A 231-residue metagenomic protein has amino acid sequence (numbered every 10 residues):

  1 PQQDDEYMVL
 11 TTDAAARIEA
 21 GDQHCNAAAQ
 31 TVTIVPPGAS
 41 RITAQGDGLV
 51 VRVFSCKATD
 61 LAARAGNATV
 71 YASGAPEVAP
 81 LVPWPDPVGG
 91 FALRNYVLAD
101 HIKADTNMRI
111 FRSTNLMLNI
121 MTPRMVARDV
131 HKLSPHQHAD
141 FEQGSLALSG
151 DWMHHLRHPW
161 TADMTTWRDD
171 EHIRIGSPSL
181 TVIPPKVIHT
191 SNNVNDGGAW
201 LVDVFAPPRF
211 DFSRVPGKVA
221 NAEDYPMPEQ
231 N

Functional and structural regions predicted by a protein language model:
P1-D22, H138-M164, D169-D170: Glycine- and acidic-residue-biased ligand/ion/polar-headgroup-sensing regions
P1-V9, C25, T31-T33, A39-G48 (+3 more regions): Short, low-complexity cationic-aromatic patches
N26-G46, F54-C56, I173-N195, V202-A206: Conserved metal-binding segment of the jelly-roll/cupin
D47-Y71, D196-V215: A short hydrophobic beta-strand segment most commonly corresponding to one strand of the jelly-roll/cupin
T59, L148, L156-H158, P184-P185 (+1 more regions): Active-site proximal loops enriched in glycine and acidic residues that flank catalytic Cys/His/Asp and coordinate
A63-K132, P228-N231: A short, N-terminal "cap"/entry segment at the start of jelly-roll beta-barrel domains of the cupin/DSBH fold
S113-L116, R128-V130, Q137-F141, A147-S149: Short gly/pro-enriched beta-turn/loop segments at secondary-structure junctions
H189, R209-D211, V215-D224, E229-N231: Extended, charge-rich intrinsically disordered regulatory tails
